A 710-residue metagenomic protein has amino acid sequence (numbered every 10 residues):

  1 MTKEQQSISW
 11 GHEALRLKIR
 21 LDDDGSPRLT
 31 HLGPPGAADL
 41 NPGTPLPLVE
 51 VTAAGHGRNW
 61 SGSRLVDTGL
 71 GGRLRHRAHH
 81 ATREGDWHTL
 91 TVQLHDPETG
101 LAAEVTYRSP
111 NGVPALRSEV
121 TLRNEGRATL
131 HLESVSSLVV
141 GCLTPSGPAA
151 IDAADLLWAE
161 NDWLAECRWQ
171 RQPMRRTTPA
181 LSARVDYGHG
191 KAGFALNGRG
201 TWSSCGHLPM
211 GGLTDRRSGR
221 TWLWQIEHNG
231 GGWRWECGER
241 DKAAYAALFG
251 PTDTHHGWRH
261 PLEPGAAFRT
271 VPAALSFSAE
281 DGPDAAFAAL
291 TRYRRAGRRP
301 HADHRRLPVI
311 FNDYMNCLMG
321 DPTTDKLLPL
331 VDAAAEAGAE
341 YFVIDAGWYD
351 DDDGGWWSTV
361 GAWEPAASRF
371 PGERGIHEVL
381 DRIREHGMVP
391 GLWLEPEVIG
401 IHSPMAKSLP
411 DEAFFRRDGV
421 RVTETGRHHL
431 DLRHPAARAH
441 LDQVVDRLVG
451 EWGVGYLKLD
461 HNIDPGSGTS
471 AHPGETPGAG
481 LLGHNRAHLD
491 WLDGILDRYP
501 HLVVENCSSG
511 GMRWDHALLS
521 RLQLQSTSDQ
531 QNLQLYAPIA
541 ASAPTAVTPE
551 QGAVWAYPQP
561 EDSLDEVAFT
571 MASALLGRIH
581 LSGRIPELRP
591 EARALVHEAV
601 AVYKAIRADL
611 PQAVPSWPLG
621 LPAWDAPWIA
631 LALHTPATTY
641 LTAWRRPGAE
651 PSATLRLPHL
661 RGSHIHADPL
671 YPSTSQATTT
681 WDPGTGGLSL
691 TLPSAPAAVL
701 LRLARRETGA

Functional and structural regions predicted by a protein language model:
Q6-E239, H256, D668-T679: Polysaccharide-binding surfaces and accessory modules of carbohydrate-active proteins
A14, V120, G265, F311 (+7 more regions): Conserved, mostly hydrophobic/aromatic
L116-N124, V504, T638-R646: Short, well-ordered beta-strand segments enriched in hydrophobic/aromatic residues
C205, M210-G211, P622-G662, P696-R702: Carbohydrate-binding surface patches
H260-A279, P696-A704: Short Pro-Gly-centered flexible turn/kink motifs
H304-Q443, Y456, P473: Aromatic-lined carbohydrate-binding/catalytic grooves of carbohydrate-active enzymes
F370-G375, K407-E566, L576-R578, S582-G583 (+1 more regions): Active-site neighborhood of glycoside hydrolase catalytic domains
T679-A710: C-terminal beta-strand-rich structural cap/linker in extracellular carbohydrate-active enzymes
